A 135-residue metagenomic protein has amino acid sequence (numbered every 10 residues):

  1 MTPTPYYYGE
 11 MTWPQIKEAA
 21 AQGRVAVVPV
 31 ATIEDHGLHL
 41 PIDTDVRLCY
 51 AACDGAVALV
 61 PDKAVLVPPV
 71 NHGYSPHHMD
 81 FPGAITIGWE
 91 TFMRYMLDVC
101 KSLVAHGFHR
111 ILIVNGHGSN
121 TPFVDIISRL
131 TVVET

Functional and structural regions predicted by a protein language model:
M1-G37: Active-site and ligand/interface coordination hotspots across diverse enzymes and nucleic-acid-associated assemblies
P5-M11, H72-T135: Active-site histidine-anchored catalytic micro-motif
A19-A20, L38-L40, D80, H106: Soluble secreted/lumenal catalytic domains with histidine-centered metal-binding or acid-base catalytic motifs
A20, V57-V60, V132: Structural signal for hydrophobic packing residues in well-ordered secondary-structure cores of soluble enzyme domains
R24-A26, K63-V65, L112: Structural motif
V28-H36, P68-V70, Y74-H77: Short, conserved active-site loops that position catalytic residues or coordinate cofactors/metal ions across diverse
D45-V57: Short catalytic helix/loop segments, enriched in acidic residues and glycine and frequently bearing histidine
A56-V70: Active-site machinery of serine-nucleophile hydrolases
